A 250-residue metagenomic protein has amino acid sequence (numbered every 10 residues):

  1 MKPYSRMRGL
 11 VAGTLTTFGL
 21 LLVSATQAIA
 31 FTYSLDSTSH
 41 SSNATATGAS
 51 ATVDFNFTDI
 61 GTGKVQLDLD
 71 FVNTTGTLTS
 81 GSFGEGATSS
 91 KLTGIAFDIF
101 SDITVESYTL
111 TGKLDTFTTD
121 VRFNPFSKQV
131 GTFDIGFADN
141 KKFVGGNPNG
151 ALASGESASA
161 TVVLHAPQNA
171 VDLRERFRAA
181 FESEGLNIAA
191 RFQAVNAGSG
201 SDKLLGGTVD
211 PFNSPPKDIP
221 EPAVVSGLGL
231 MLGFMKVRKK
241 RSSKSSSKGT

Functional and structural regions predicted by a protein language model:
K2-T14: Bacterial N-terminal signal peptides that target proteins for export
P3-S5, I188, G233-R238: Short alpha-helical segments used as structural interaction elements across diverse proteins
G13-V23: Bacterial N-terminal signal peptides
S24-A28: Membrane-interface motif at the C-terminal end of an N-terminal transmembrane signal
I29-D218: Mature extracellular "passenger" or substrate-interacting domains of secreted, surface-exposed proteins
D218-R238: A short, hydrophobic C-terminal helix/tail in secreted or cell-surface proteins
F234-T250: C-terminal membrane-anchoring or membrane-association module
